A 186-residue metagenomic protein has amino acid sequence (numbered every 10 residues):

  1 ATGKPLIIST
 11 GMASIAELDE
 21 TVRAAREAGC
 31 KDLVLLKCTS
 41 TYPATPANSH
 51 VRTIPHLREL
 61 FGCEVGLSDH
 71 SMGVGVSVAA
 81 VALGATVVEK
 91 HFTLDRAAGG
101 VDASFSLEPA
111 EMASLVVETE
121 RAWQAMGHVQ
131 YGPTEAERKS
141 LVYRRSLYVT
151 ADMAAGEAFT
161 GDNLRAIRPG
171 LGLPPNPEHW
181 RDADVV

Functional and structural regions predicted by a protein language model:
A1-V186: Catalytic cores and adjacent flexible loops of soluble metabolic enzymes that perform enolate/carbanion chemistry on
